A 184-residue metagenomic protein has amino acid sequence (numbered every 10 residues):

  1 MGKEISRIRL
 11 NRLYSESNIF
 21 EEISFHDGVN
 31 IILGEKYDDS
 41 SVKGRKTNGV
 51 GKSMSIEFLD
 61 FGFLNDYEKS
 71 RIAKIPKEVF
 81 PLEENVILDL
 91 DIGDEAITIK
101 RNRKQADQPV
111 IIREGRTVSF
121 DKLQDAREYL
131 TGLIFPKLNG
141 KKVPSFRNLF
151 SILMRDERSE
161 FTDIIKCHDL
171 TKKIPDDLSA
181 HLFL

Functional and structural regions predicted by a protein language model:
M1-E95: Extreme N-terminal "head/tail" segments of very large remodeling/mechanoenzyme assemblies
T47, V118, L138, H168-L170: A general boundary/transition motif marking the beginning of the first structured unit of a protein
N48-I56, S119, L123, I174: Short, charged, low-complexity patches
S55-F58, K100, D125, Y129 (+1 more regions): Alpha-helical scaffold elements adjacent to nucleotide-binding pockets in ATP/GTP-utilizing enzyme cores
I87-R113: Gly/Lys-enriched N-terminal cap/neck module of very large, oligomeric protein machines
K104-S159: Glycine-rich phosphate-binding loops of NTPases
K141-L184: Extended, Lys/Glu-rich alpha-helical coiled-coil stalks
